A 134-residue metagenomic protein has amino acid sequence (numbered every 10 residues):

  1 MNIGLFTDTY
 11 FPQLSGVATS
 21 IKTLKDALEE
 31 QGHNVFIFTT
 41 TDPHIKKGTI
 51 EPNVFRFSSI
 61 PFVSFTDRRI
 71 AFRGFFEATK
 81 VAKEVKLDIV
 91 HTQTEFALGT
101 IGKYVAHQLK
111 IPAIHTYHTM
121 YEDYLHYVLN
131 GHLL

Functional and structural regions predicted by a protein language model:
M1-S58, A82-K83: N-terminal subdomain of nucleotide-sugar transferases
D8, Y117-M120: Histidine-centered beta-alpha loop that forms part of the nucleotide-sugar donor binding/catalytic region in diverse
H33, L87, I111: Short glycine/serine/threonine/alanine-rich loop segments
P52-F57, Q108-K110, G131-L134: Short, hinge-like loop/turn segments at secondary-structure boundaries
V63-I89, L98-Y104, Q108: An amphipathic, basic-hydrophobic alpha-helix
Q93-L98, Y117: Short His-centered aromatic/hydrophobic patch
P112-I114, E122-L134: Nucleotide-sugar donor phosphate/pyrophosphate-binding loop at the beta->alpha transition of glycosyltransferases
